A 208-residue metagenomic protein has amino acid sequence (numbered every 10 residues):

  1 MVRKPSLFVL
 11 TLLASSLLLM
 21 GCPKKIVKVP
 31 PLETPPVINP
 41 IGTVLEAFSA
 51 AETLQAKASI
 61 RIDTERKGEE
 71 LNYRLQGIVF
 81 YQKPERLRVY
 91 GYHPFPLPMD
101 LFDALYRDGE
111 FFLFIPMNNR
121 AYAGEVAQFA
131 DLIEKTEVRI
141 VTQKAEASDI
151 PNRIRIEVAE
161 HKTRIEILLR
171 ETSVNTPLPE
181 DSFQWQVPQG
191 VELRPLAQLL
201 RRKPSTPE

Functional and structural regions predicted by a protein language model:
M1-C22: Sec-dependent bacterial lipoprotein signal peptides
C22-L32, T136-E208: Non-transmembrane domains of secretory- and envelope-associated proteins
L45-K67, L87-R88: A short, Trp-centered hydrophobic/proline-enriched beta-strand micro-motif
E52-K57, K83-Y90, A147-R155: Short, hydrophobic/aromatic-rich segments at coil-to-beta transitions
K57, N72-I78, P116: Beta-strand-dominated lipid-handling architectures at cellular/organellar boundaries
A58-I60, G91-F95, D108-E110, M117 (+3 more regions): A mature extracytoplasmic/lumenal domain signature
E69-Q76, P98-Y106, H161-I165: Amphipathic hydrophobic-ligand
Q82-E137: An acidic-aromatic
